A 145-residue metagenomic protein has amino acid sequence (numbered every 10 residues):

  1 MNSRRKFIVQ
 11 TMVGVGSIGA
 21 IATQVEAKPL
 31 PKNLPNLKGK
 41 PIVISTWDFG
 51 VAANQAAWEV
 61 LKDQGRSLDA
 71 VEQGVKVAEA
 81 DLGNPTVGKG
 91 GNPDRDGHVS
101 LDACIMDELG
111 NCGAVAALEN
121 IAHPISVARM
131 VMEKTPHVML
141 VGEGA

Functional and structural regions predicted by a protein language model:
N2, V9-S17, K28-A145: Alpha/propeptide regions of enzymes that mature by internal proteolysis
A20-Q24: C-terminal segment of classical bacterial N-terminal signal peptides
